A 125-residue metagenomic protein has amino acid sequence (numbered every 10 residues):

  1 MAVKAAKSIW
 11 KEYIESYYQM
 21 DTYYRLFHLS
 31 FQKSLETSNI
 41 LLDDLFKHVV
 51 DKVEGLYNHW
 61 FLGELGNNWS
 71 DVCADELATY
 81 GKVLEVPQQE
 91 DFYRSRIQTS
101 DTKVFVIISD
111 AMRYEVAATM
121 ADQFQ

Functional and structural regions predicted by a protein language model:
M1-V104, A111-Q125: …; additionally, a secondary subgroup of soluble metalloenzymes is captured
